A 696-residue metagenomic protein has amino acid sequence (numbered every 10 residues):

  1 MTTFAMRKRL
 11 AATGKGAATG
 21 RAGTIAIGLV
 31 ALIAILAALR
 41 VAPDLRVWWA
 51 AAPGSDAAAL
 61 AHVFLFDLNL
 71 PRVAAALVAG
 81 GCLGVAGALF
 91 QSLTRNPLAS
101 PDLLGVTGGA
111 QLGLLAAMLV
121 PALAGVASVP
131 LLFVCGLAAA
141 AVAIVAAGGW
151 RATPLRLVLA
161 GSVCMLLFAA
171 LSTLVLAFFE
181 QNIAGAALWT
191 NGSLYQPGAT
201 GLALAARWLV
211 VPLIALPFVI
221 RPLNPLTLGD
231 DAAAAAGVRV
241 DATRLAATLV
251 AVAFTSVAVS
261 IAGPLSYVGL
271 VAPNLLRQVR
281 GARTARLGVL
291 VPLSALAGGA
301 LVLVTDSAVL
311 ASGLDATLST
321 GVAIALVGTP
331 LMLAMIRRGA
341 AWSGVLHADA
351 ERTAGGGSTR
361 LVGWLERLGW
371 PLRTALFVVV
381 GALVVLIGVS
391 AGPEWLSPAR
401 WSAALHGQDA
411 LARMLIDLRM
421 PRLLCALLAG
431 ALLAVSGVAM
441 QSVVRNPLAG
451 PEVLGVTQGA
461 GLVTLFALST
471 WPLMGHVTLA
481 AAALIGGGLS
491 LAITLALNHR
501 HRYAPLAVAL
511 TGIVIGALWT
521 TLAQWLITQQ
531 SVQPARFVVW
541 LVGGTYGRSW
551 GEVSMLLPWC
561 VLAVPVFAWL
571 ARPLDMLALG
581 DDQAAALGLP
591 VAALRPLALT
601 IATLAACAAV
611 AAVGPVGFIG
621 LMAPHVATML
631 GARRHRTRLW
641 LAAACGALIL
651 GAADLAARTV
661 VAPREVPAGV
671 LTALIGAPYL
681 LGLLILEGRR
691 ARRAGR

Functional and structural regions predicted by a protein language model:
T2-R696: Alpha-helical transmembrane segments in inner-membrane proteins
